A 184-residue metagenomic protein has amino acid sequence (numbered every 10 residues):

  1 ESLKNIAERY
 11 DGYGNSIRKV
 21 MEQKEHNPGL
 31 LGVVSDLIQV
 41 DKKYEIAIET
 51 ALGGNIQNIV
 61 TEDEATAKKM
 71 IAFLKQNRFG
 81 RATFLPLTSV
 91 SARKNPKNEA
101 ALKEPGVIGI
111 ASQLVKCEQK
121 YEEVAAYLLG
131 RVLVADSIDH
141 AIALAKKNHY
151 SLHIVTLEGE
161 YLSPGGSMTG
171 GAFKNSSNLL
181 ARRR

Functional and structural regions predicted by a protein language model:
S2-R184: Hinge-like oligomerization/junction regions that interrupt long coiled-coil arms in large cytoskeletal
